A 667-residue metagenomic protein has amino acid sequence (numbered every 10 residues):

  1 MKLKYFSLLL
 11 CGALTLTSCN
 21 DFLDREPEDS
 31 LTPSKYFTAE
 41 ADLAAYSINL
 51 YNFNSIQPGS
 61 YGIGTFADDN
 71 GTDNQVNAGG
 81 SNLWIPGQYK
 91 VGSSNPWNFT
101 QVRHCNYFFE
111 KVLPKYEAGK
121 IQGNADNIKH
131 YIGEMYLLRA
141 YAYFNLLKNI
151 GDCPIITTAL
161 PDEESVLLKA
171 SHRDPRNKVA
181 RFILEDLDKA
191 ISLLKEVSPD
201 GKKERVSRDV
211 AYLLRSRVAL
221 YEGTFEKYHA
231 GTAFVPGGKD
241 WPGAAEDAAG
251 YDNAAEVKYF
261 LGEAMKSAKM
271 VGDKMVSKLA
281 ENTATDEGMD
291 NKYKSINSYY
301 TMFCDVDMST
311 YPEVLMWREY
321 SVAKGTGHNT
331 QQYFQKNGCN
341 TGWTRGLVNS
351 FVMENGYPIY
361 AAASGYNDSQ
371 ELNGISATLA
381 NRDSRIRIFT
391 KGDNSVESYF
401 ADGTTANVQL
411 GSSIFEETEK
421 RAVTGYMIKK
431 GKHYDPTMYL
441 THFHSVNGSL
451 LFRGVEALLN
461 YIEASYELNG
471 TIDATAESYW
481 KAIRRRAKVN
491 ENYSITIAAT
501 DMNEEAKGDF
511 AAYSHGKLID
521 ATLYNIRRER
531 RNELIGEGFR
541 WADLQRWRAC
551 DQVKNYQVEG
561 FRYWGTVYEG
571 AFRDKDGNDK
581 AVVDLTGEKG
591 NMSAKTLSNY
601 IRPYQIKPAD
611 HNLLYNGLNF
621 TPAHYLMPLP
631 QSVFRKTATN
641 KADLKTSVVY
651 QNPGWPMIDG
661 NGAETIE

Functional and structural regions predicted by a protein language model:
Y5-L14: Sec-dependent N-terminal signal peptides
L16-S18: C-terminal motif of bacterial Sec signal peptides marking the signal peptidase cleavage site
N20-G79, C153, T157, R208-Y212 (+2 more regions): An aromatic- and glycine-enriched ligand-binding surface/loop that stacks and positions planar moieties
T38-P58, V76-I150, V166-R208, I375 (+7 more regions): Conserved, well-structured interaction surfaces
N98-Q101, F182-L184, A245-A254, K258 (+9 more regions): Long, intrinsically disordered, low-complexity segments
N145, N149-D152, Y221, Y228 (+3 more regions): Alpha-helix C-terminal capping/termination sites
A159-E164, S478-V489: Short edge-strand/loop segments of extracellular domains
I386, V455, I462, I526 (+1 more regions): Hydrophobic, well-ordered secondary-structure elements that form the walls of internal hydrophobic environments
